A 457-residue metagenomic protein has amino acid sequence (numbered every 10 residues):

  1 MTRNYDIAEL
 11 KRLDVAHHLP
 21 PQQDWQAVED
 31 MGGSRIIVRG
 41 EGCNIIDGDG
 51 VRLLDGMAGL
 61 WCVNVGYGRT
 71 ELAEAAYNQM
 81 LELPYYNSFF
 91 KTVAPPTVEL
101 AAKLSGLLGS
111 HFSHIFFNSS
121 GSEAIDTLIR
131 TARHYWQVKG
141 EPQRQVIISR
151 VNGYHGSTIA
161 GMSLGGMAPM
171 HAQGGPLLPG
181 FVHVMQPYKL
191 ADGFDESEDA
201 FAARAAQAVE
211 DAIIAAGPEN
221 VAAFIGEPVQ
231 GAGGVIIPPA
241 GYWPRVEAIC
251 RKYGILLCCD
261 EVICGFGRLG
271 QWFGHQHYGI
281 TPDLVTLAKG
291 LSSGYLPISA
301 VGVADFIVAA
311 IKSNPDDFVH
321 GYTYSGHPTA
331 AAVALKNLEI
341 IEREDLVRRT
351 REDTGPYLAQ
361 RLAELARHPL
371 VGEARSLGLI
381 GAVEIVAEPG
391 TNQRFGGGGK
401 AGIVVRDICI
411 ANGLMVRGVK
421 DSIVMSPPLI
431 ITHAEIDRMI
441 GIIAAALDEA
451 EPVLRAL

Functional and structural regions predicted by a protein language model:
M1-L457: Conserved N-terminal phosphate-binding loop of PLP-dependent enzymes in the Aspartate aminotransferase
